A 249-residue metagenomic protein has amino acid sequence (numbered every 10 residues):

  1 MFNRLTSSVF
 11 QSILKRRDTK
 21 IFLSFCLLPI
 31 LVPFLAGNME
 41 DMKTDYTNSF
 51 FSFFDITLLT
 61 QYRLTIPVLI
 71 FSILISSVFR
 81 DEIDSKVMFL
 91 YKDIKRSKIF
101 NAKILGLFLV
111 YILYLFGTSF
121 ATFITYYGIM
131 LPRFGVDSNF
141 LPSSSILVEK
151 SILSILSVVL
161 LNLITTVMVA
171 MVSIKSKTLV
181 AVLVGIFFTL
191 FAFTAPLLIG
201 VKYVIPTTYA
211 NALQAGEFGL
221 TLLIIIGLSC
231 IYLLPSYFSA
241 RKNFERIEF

Functional and structural regions predicted by a protein language model:
M1-S24: Aromatic- and glycine-rich beta-strand/loop motifs that create alpha-glucan
F10, L14, R96-L109: Interfacial transmembrane-helix starts/ends
C26, A215-F249: Alpha-helical transmembrane segments of multi-pass membrane transporters/translocases
C26-I30, L107, I186-L190, S229 (+1 more regions): Residue-level recognition of pore/gate-forming positions within transmembrane alpha-helices of multi-pass
I30-S76, A102-I174, T178, Q214-L228: Secretory targeting signals
V32-E40, V172-T208: Transmembrane helix segments
S72-K92, F249: Transmembrane helix boundary and interhelical loop/hinge segments in multi-pass membrane proteins
